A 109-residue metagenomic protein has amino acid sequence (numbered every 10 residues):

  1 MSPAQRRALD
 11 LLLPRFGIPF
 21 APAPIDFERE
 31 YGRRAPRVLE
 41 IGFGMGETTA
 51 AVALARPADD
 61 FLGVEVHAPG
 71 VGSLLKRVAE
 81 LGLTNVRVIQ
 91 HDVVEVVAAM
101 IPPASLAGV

Functional and structural regions predicted by a protein language model:
M1-S2, L106: Short intrinsically disordered, low-complexity coil segments enriched in acidic
S2-R37: Conserved alpha-helix/loop element of class I SAM-dependent methyltransferases that forms part of the SAM/SAH-binding
F27, R33-A98: SAM cofactor-binding core of SAM-dependent methyltransferases, primarily the Rossmann-like beta-alpha-beta module
A98-A107: A short acidic, Gly/Pro-enriched loop at the edge of an enzyme's catalytic core that lines a small-molecule cofactor
